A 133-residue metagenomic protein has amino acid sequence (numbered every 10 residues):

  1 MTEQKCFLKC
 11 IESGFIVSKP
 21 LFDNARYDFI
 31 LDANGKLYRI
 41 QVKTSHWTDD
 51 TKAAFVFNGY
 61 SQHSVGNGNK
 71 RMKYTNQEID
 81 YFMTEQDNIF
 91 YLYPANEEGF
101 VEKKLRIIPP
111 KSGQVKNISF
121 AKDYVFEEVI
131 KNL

Functional and structural regions predicted by a protein language model:
M1-K19: Acidic-basic catalytic patches of nuclease active cores, encompassing PD-(D/E)XK and other metal-cofactor nuclease
C10, F29-L31, Y38-T44: Conserved catalytic cores of phosphodiester-cleaving nucleases, focusing on short active-site segments
I11-S13, D23-A25, N76: Residues that act as N-cap/strand-start positions at coil-to-secondary-structure junctions
V17-A25, N34: Active-site metal-binding core of divalent-cation-utilizing nuclease and nuclease-like domains
K36-Y38, I89: Short acidic/polar mixed-charge low-complexity motifs
K43-F90: Catalytic cores of nucleic-acid endonucleases
Y81-Q114: Domain-level recognition of nuclease-like catalytic cores that cleave nucleotide substrates
E102-L133: Charged phosphate-binding loop/patch that engages nucleotide di/tri-phosphates or the phosphate backbone of nucleic
